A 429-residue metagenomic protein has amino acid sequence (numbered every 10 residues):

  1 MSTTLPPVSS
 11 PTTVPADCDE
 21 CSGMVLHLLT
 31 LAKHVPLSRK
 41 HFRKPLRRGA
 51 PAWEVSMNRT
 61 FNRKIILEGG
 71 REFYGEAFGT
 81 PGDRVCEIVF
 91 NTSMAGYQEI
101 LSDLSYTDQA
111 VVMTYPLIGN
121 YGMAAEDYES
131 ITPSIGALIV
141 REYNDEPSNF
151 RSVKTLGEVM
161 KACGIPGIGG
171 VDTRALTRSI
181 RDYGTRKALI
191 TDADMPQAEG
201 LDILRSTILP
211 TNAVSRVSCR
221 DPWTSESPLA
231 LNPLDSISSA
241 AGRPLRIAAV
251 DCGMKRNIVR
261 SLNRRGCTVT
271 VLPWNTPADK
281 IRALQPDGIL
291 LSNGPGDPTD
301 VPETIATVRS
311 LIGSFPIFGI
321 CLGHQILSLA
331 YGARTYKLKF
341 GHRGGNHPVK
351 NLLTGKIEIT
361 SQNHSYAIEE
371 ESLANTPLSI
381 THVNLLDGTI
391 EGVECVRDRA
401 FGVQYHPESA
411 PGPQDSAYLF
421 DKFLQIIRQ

Functional and structural regions predicted by a protein language model:
M1-T4, S9-T13, C18-S22, S38-R39 (+3 more regions): Low-acidity, Ser/Thr- and Arg-rich intrinsically disordered low-complexity segments
M57-D279, A283-L284, P298, A410-G412 (+1 more regions): RNA-binding accessory domains that recognize and position tRNA/RNA substrates
P166, R246, P316-F318, R334 (+1 more regions): Proline-centered loop/turn at the N-terminus of a beta-strand
P244-A248, T268, P316, I359 (+1 more regions): Residues that mark the start of a beta-strand
A283, G288, S292-A367, G412-I427: Cysteine-nucleophile active-site neighborhood
G355-D398: Catalytic beta-strand/loop cores that center a nucleophilic Ser/Cys/Thr and support acyl-enzyme chemistry
G392-R428: A glycine-centered loop/beta-turn motif at secondary-structure junctions
